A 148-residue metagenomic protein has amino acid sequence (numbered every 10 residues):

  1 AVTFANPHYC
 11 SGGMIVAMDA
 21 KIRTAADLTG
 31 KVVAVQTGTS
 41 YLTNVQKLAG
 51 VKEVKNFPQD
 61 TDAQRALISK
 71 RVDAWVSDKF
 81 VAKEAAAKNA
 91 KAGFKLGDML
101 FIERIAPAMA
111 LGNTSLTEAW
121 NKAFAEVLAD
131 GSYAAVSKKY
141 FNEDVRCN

Functional and structural regions predicted by a protein language model:
A1, N44-K47, I68, D73-F101: A ligand-binding cleft/hinge motif common to bilobed small-molecule-binding domains
V2, C10-G12, L28-G30, S40 (+2 more regions): Extracytoplasmic
H8-V16, K83-A125, E143-N148: Periplasmic-binding protein-like
A17-V33: Flexible hinge/capping segments at coil-to-helix
M18, G38-S40, Q59-D60, V76-A85 (+1 more regions): Beta->alpha turn/N-cap motifs
A20, T39-S40, K55-R65, S69 (+1 more regions): Short helix-initiation/N-cap motifs at beta->coil->alpha
D27, D78, G112-E126, S132-V136: Short amphipathic alpha-helical coupling segments at ligand-binding clamshell hinges and other catalytic/signaling
S40-F57, G93-L96, F124-N148: Ligand-binding clefts/hinges and TM-proximal coupling segments of bilobed small-molecule sensing domains
